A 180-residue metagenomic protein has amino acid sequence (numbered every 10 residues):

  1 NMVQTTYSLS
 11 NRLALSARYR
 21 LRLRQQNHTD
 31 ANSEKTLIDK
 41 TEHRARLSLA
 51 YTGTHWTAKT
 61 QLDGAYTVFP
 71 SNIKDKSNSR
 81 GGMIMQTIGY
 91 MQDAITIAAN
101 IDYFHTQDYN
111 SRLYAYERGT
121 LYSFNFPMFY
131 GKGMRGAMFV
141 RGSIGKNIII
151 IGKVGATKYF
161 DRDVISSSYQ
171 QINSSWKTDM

Functional and structural regions predicted by a protein language model:
N1-M180: Exposed, low-structure sequence patches enriched in small/polar residues
